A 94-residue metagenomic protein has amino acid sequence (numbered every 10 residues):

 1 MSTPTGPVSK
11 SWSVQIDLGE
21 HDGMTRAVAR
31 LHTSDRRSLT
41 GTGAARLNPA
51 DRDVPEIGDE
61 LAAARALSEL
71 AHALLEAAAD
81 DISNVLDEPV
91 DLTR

Functional and structural regions predicted by a protein language model:
M1, S9-V14, L31, T40 (+2 more regions): Aromatic-residue detector
S2-R26, D51, L75-R94: C-terminal binding/interaction regions
L18, T40, A44, R52 (+3 more regions): Long, contiguous binding/interaction regions
T25-P55: A short, structured beta-strand/loop element
A44-A45, E56-E60, D81-S83, P89-V90: Short, charged/polar low-complexity linear motifs in solvent-exposed/disordered segments
D51-A78: Active-site- and interface-proximal helix/loop "cap" or "latch" segments in soluble metabolic and energy-transducing
